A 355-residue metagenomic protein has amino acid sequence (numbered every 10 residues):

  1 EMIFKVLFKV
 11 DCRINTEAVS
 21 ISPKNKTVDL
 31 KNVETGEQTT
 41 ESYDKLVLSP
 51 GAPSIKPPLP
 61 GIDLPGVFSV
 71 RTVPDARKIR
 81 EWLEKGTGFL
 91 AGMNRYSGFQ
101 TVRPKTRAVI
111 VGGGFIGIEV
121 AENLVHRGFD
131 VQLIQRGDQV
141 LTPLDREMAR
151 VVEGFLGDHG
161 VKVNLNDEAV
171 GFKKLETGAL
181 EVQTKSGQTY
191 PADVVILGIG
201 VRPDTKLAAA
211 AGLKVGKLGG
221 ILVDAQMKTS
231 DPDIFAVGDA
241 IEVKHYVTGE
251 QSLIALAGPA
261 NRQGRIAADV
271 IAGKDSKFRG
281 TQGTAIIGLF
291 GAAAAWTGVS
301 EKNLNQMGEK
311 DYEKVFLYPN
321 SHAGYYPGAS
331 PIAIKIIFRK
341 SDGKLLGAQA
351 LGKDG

Functional and structural regions predicted by a protein language model:
E1-V10, S22-N25, E37, L48 (+4 more regions): Glycine-rich flavin
V10, L83-P104, K214-L218, K274-T284 (+1 more regions): A short alpha-helix-loop-beta-strand transition element characteristic of N-terminal alpha/beta dinucleotide-binding
I14-E34, E41, V125-A225: A Rossmann-like FAD-binding core segment of flavoenzymes
V28, V33, L46, D193-I196 (+3 more regions): AMP-binding/adenylate-forming core of the ANL superfamily
P50-R127, K162, V223-A225: Glycine-rich dinucleotide-binding loop and its adjacent helix/turn
D63-R95, G178-Q183, Q188-I266, V270: FAD-site-proximal beta/loop scaffold in flavoenzymes
P104-V109, F115-K173, I254-A260, S276-N303: Rossmann-like dinucleotide-binding cores of NAD(P)H-dependent redox enzymes
A240-D354: Mid-to-C-terminal Rossmann-like scaffold of FAD/NAD(P)H-dependent oxidoreductases
